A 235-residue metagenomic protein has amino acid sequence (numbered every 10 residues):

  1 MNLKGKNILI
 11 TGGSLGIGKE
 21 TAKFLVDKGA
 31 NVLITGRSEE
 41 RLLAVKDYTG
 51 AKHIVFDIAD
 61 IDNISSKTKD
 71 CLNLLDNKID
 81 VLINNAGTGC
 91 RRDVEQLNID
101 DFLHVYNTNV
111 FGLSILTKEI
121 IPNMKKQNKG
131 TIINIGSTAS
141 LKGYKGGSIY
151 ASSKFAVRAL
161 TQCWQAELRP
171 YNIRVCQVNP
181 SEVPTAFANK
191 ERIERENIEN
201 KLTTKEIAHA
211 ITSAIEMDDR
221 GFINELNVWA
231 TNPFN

Functional and structural regions predicted by a protein language model:
S14-L15: Conserved glycine-rich cofactor-binding loop
V55-K67, I99: The beta1-alpha1 cofactor-binding region of Rossmann-like NAD(H)/NADP(H)-dependent oxidoreductases
D93-V94, D101-L103: Substrate-binding pocket helix/loop in short-chain dehydrogenase/reductase
T117, S153: Active-site helix of classical SDR
S137: Residue(s) in the substrate-gating loop at a strand-loop-helix junction that position the organic substrate next
K142, C163-I173: Active-site-adjacent segment of SDR/Rossmann-fold oxidoreductases
P170-I173, Q177-V178, R195-N235: C-terminal helical subdomain
